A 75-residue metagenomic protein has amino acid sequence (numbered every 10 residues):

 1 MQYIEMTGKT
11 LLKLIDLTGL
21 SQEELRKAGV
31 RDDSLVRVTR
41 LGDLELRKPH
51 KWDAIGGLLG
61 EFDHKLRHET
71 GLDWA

Functional and structural regions predicted by a protein language model:
M1-R26: Negatively charged, low-complexity tracts enriched in Asp/Glu with abundant Ser/Thr
L17-H68: Acidic, low-complexity, intrinsically disordered interaction modules
